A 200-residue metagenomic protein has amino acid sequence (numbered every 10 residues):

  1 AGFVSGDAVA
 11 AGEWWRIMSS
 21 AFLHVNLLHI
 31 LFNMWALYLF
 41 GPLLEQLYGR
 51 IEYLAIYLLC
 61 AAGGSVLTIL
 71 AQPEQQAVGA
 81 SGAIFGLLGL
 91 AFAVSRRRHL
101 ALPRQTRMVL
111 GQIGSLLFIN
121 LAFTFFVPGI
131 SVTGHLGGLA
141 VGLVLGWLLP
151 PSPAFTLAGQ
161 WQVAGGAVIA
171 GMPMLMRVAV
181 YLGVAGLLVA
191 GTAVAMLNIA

Functional and structural regions predicted by a protein language model:
A1-A80, F125-T133, G137: N-terminal TM1-TM2 helical hairpin plus the immediately adjacent luminal interfacial "cap"
G6-G12, Q105-L110, A170-P173: Helix-boundary and loop/linker segments of multi-pass membrane transporters
R16-I17, Y53, M108-L116, R177-Y181: Residue-level signature of transmembrane alpha-helical entry/exit and packing/kink sites in multi-pass membrane
M18, L58-A62, A83, L88 (+4 more regions): Residue-level signature of the transmembrane alpha-helical core of multi-pass small-molecule transporters
L31-E52, L58, G86-H99, A140-P153: Membrane-interfacial alpha-helical segments at the cytosolic side of multi-pass membrane proteins
Q75-Q76, R98-R107, P153-G165: A cytosolic-side transmembrane-helix exit/cap motif
A91-T124: Multi-pass alpha-helical transmembrane bundles in non-GPCR membrane proteins that perform intramembrane catalysis
L121-A200: C-terminal transmembrane module of polytopic alpha-helical membrane proteins
